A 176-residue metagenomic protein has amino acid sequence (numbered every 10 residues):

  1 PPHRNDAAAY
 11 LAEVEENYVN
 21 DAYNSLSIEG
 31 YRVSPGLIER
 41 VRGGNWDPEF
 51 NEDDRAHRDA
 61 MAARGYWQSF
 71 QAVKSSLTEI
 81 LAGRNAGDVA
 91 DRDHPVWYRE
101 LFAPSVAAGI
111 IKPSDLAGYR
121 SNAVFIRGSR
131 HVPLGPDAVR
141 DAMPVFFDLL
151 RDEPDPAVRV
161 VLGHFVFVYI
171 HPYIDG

Functional and structural regions predicted by a protein language model:
P1-D175: FIC/Doc superfamily catalytic core
